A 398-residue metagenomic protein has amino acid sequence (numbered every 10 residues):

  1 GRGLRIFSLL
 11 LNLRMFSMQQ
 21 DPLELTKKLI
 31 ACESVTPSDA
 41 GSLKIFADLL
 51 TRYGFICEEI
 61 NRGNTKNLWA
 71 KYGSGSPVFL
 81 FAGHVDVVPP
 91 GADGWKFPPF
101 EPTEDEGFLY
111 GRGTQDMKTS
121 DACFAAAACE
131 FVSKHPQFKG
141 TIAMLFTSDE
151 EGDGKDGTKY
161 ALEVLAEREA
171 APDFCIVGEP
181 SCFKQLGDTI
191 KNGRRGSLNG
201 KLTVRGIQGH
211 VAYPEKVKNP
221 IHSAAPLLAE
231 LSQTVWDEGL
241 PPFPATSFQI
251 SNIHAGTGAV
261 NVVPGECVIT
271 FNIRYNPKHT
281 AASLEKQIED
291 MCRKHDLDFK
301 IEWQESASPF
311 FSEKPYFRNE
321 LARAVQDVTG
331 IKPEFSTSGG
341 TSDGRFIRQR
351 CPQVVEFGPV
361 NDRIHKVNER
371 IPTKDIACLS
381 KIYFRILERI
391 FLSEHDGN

Functional and structural regions predicted by a protein language model:
G1-G3, G397: Residue-identity detector for glycine
G3-S17: Short, Lys/Arg-enriched N-terminal segments with co-localized hydrophobic residues within the first ~10-30 amino acids
F16, N61, P180-Q185, N192 (+1 more regions): Metal-dependent amide/peptide-bond hydrolase catalytic core, centered on the "pita-bread" metallohydrolase fold
F16-T114, S133-K139: Acidic/His- and Gly-rich active-site-bordering loop/insert found across diverse amide/peptide-bond hydrolases
V35, D86, E151, S181-C182 (+1 more regions): Catalytic metal-binding/acid-base residues of hydrolase active sites
Y53, K134-F138, E167-A170, R293-L297 (+1 more regions): Short helix-capping segments at alpha-helix termini
E58, F79-F81, L145, I176 (+1 more regions): Hydrophobic/aromatic beta-strand patches that form the interior of the parallel beta-sheet core in alpha/beta enzyme
L109, T114-Q115, T119-E230, N368-C378: Fold-level recognition of mixed alpha/beta catalytic cores in primary-metabolism enzymes, strongest
